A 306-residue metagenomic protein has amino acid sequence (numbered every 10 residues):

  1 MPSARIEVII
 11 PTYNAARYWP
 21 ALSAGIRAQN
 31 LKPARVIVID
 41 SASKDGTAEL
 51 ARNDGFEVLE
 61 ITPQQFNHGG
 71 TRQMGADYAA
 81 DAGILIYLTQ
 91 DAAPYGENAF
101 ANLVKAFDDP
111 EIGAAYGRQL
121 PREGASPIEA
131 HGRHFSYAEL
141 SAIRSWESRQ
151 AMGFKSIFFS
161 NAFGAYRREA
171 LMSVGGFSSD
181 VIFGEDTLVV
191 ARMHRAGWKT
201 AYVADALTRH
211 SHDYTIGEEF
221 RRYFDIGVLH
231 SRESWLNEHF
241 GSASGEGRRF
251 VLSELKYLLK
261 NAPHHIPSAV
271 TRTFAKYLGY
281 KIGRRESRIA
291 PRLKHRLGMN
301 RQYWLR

Functional and structural regions predicted by a protein language model:
A24-P33: Short, acidic, metal-binding catalytic loop of nucleotide-sugar glycosyltransferases
D40-A48, A93: A conserved acidic beta->alpha catalytic loop
T62-A79: Glycine-rich, basic loop-to-helix element that forms the pyrophosphate-binding segment of sugar-nucleotide handling
A82-A93: Short beta-strand-to-loop acidic/aromatic patch adjacent to the donor-nucleotide binding site
A93, E97-A130: Conserved donor NDP-sugar-binding/catalytic core segment of glycosyltransferases
G117, F135-I157: Short, flexible, basic/aromatic active-site loop/helix in glycosyltransferases
G164-Y166, A170-G175, D180-L207: A short, conserved alpha-helix in the catalytic core of glycosyltransferases
D225-V228, R232, H239-R306: Non-catalytic, C-terminal membrane-associated alpha-helical segments of glycosyltransferases
